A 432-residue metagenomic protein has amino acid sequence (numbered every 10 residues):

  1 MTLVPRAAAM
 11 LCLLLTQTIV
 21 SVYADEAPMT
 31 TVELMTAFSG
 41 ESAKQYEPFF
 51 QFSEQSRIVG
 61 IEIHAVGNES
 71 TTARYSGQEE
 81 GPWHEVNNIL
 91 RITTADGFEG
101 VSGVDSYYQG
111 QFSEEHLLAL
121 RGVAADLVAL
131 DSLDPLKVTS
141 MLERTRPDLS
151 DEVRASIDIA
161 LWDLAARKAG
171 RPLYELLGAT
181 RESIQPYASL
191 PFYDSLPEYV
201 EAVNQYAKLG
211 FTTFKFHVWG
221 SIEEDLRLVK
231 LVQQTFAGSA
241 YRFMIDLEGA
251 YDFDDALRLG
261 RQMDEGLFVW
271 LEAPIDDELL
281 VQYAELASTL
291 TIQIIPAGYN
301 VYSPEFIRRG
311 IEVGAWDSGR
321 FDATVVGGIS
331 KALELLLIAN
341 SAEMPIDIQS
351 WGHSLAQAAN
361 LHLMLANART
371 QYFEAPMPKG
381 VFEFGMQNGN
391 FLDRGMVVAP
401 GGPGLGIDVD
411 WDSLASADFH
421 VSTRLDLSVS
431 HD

Functional and structural regions predicted by a protein language model:
M1-A9: Bacterial N-terminal signal peptides that target proteins for export
A8-T18: Bacterial N-terminal signal peptides
E41-D96, V101-Q109, V381-F384: Structured beta-strand/loop patches that form or line metal/cofactor-binding pockets in enzymes
Q55, T93-K168: Metal- or metallocofactor-binding catalytic centers and their adjacent structured scaffolds across diverse enzyme
G97, I157, G170, D246 (+5 more regions): Conserved, mostly hydrophobic/aromatic
S102, P186-S189, F214-F216, F243-L247 (+5 more regions): Hydrophobic faces of well-ordered beta-strands that scaffold small-molecule active sites in alpha/beta enzyme cores
E182-E285, T289-L290: Metal-dependent enolase-superfamily TIM-barrel catalytic cores that perform enediolate-based chemistry
L267, E278-M396, P400: Shared catalytic-loop signature of beta/alpha-barrel
